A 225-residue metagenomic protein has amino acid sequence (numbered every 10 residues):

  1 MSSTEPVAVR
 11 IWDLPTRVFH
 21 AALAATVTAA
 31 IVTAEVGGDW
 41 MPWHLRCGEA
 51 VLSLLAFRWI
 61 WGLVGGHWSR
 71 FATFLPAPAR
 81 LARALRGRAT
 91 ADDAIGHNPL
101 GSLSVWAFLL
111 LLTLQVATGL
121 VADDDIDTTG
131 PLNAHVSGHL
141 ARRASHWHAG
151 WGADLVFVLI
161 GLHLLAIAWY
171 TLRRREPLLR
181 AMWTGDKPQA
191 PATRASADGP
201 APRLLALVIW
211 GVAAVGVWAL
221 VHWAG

Functional and structural regions predicted by a protein language model:
M1-G225: Membrane-embedded alpha-helical bundles that constitute the cytochrome b-like, heme-associated redox core of multi-pass
